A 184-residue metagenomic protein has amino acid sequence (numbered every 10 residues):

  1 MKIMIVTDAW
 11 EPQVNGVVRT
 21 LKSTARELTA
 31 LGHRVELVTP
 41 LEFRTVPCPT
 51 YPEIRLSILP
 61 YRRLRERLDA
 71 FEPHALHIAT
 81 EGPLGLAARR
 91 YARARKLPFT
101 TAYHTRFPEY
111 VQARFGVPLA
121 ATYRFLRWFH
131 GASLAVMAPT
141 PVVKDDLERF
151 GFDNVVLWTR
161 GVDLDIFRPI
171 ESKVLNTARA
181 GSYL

Functional and structural regions predicted by a protein language model:
M1-R44, F71: N-terminal subdomain of nucleotide-sugar transferases
P40-F71, I78, P118: A short, charged, and often flexible helix/loop element on the N-terminal side of the glycosyltransferase catalytic
L41, V142, G161: Carbohydrate-associated surface elements
L64-G85, R95-T100: Short N-terminal targeting/anchoring amphipathic segment
P98-T100, F107-W128, M137-A138, L164: Nucleotide-sugar donor phosphate/pyrophosphate-binding loop at the beta->alpha transition of glycosyltransferases
G131-T140, V156: A short beta-strand/loop micro-motif in the catalytic core of glycosyltransferases that engages the nucleotide-sugar
V162-N176: Acidic anion/phosphate-binding donor-loop and adjacent secondary structure in glycosyltransferase catalytic cores
L175-L184: Conserved donor-binding/catalytic core segment of Leloir-type glycosyltransferases
